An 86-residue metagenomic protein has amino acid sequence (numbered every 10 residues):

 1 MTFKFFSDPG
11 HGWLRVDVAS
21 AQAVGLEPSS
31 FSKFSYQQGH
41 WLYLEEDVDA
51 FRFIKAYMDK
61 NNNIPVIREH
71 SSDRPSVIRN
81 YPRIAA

Functional and structural regions predicted by a protein language model:
M1, Q38, V66: Sparse, context-dependent recognition of short Cys/His-centered cofactor- or disulfide-binding micro-motifs
M1-K4, S29-S32, F51, R79: Short non-domain terminal segments
F3-S30: N-terminal acidic leader/helix
G10-G12, Q38-W41, A50: Short, surface-exposed beta-edge/turn micro-motifs
S32, Y36-E45: A short, exposed loop/beta-hairpin motif centered on an aromatic-Gly-Thr core
Y43-A86: Short, compact, well-ordered microdomains
